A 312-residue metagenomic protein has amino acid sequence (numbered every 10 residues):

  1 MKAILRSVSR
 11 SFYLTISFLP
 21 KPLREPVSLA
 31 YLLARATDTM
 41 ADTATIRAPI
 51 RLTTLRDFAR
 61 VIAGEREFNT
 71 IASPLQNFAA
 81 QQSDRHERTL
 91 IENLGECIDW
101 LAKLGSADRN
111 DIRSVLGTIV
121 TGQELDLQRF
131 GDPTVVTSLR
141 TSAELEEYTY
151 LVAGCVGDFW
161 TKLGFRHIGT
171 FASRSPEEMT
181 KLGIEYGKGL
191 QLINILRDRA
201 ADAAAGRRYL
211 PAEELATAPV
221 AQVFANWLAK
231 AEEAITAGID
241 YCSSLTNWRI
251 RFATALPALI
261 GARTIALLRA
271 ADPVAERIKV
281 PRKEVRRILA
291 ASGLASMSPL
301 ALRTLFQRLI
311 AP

Functional and structural regions predicted by a protein language model:
M1-L190, L196-P312: Catalytic cores of Mg2+-dependent Asp-rich isoprenoid enzymes
